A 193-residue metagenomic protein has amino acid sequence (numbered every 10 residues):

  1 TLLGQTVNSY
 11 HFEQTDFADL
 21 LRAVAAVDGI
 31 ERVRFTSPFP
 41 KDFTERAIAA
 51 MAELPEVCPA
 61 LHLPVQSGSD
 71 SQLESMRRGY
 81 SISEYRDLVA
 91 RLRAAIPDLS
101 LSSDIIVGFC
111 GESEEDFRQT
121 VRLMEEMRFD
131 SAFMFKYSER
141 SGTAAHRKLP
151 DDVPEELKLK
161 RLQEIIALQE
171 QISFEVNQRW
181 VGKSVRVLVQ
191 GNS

Functional and structural regions predicted by a protein language model:
T1-E114, E125: Conserved SAM/AdoMet-binding glycine-rich loop
N8, R140, N192-S193: Active-site/binding-pocket entry motifs
F12, H62, R78-S81, G142 (+3 more regions): Short capping/connector residues at structural and topological boundaries
L61-L63, A132, V187-V189: OB-fold and OB-like beta-barrel modules that bind single-stranded nucleic acids
E115, Q119-I165: C-terminal, non-catalytic macromolecule-binding modules
A145-S193: Terminal RNA-binding accessory module
